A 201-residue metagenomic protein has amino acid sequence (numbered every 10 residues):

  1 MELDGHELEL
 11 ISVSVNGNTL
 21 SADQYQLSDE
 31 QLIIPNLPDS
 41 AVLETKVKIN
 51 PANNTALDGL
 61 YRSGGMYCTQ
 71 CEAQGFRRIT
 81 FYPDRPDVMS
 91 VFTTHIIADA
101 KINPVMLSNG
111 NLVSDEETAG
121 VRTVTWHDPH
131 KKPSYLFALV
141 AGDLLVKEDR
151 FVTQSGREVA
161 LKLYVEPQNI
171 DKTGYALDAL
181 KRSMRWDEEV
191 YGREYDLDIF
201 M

Functional and structural regions predicted by a protein language model:
D4-E9, P51, M89, A98-I102: Short proline/glycine-enriched turn/loop motifs at strand-loop junctions of beta-rich domains
G5-S63, T118, T125: A surface-exposed beta-strand-loop module
L20, L27, Q74-G75, L139: Residue-level signal for pocket-adjacent positions within structured domains
S28-D29, K46-T93, L144, D149-R150: Glycine/proline-rich low-complexity spacer/linker segments in large multi-domain proteins
E30-N36, M66-T69, R78, T123-D128 (+1 more regions): Generic recognition of long tandem-repeat/solenoid scaffolds
E72-Q74, P83-M201: Hydrophobic helix-coil surface modules that form long, contiguous segments used for peptide/substrate interaction
